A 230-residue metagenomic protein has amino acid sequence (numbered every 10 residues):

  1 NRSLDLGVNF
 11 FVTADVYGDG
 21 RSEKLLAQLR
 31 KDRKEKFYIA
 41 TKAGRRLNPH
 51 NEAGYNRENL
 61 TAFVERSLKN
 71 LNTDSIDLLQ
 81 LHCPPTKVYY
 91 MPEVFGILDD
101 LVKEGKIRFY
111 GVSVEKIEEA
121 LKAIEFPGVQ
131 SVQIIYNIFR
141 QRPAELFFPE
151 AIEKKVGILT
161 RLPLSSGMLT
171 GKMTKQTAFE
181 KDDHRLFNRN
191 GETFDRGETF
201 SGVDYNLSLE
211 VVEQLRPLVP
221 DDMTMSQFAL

Functional and structural regions predicted by a protein language model:
N1-S3, G54-N72, V114-K122: Short, acidic/polar
N1-Y38: N-terminal binding-site loop/beta-alpha segment at the start of enzyme catalytic domains that lines or forms
F11, I76, Y110: Glycine-centered flexible beta-alpha turn that most often forms the glycine-rich phosphate-binding loop
A14-E23, L47, T86-Y90, I138-R142: Acidic-and-aromatic substrate-binding clefts and catalytic sites of carbohydrate-active enzymes
K36-N48: A short, structured active-site edge motif that brings together acidic residues
R46-T61, T86-K87: Active-site mouth loops of central-metabolism enzymes
L68-K87: Active-site groove signature of glycoside hydrolases
P84-L230: Beta/alpha (TIM)-barrel catalytic core signal, keyed to glycine-rich beta->alpha loops juxtaposed to Asp/Glu that bind
